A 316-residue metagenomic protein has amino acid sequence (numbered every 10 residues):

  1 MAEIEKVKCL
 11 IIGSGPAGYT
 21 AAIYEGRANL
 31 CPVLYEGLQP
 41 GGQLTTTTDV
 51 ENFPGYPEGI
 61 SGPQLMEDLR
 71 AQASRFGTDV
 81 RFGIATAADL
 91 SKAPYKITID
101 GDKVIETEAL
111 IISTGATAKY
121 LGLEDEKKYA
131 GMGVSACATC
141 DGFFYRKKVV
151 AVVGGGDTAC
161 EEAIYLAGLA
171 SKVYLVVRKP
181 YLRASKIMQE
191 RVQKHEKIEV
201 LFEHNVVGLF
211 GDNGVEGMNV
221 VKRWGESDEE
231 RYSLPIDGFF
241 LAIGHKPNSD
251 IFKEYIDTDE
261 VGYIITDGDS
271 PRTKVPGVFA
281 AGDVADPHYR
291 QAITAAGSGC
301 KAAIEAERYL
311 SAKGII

Functional and structural regions predicted by a protein language model:
E3, V7-F76, C160-K186, D259: Beta1-alpha1 glycine-rich phosphate/pyrophosphate-binding loop at the start of Rossmann-like nucleotide-binding domains
E5, A73-I99, V104-E106, G168-G268 (+1 more regions): A Rossmann-like FAD-binding core segment of flavoenzymes
K6-K8, F82, R146-K148, E203 (+1 more regions): Phosphate-coordination loops involved in phosphoryl transfer and adenosine-cofactor binding
G13-G18, G115, G154-G156, G282: Conserved phosphate-binding and hydrolysis motifs of nucleotide-dependent enzymes
V80-F143: Glycine/small-residue-rich loop that forms an oxyanion/phosphate-binding "nest" at active or ligand-binding sites
G122, K127-F144, I243-Y289, S298 (+1 more regions): FAD-site-proximal beta/loop scaffold in flavoenzymes
T294-L310: An active-site-proximal "capping" alpha-helix that borders the catalytic cofactor pocket
